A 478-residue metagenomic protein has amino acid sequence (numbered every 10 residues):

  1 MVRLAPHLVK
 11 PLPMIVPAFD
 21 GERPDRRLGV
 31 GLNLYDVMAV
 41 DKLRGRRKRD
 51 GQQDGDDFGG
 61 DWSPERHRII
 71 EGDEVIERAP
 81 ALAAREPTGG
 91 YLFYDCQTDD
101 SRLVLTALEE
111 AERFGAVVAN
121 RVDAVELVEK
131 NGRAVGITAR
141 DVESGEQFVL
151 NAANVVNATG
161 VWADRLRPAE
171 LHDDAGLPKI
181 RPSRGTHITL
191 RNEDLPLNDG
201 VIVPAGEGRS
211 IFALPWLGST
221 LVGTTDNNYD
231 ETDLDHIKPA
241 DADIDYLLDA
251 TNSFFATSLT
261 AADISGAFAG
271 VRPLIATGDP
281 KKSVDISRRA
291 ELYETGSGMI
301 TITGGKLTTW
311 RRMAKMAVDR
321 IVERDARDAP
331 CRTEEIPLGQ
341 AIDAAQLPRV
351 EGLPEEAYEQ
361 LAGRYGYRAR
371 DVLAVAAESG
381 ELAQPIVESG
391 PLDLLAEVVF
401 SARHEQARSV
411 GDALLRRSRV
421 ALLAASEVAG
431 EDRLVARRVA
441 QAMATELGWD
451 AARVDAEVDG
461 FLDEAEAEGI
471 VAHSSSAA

Functional and structural regions predicted by a protein language model:
R3-P6: Long, low-complexity intrinsically disordered regulatory segments of eukaryotic signaling proteins
L8, F19-M38, R44-K48, Q52-D54 (+9 more regions): C-terminal accessory subdomains/tails of enzymes that are appended
R68, V117, F148, R181 (+1 more regions): Residues that recognize and position ribonucleotide moieties
Y91-N154, A314: Helical element adjacent to the flavin cofactor pocket in flavoenzyme catalytic cores
A124-L127, F212-A213, L292: A structural signal for short hydrophobic beta-strand segments in well-ordered beta-sheet cores
K130-R133, D141-L214: Flavin-dependent oxidoreductases
